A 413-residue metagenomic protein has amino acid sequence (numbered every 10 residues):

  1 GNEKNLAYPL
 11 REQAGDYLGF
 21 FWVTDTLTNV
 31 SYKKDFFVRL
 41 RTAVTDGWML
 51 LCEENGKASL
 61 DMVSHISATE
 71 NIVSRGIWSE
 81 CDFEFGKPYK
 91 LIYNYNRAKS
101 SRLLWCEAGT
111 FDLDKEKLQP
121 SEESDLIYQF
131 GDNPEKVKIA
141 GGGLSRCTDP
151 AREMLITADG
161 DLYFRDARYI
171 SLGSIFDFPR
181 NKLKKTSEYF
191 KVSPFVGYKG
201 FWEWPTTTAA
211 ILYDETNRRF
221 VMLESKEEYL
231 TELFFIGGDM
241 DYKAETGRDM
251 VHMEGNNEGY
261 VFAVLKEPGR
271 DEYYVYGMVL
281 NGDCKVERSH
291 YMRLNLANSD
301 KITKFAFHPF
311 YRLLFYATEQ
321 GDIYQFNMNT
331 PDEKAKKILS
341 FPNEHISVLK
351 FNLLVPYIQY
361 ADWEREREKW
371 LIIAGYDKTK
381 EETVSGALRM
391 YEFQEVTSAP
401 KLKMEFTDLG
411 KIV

Functional and structural regions predicted by a protein language model:
G1-V44: Beta-strand-enriched, solvent-exposed domains that form extended recognition/catalytic surfaces
F37-I66: An edge-strand/N-cap motif at the start of beta-rich repeat modules
W48, S100-L104, R312-F315, R367-I373: Acidic/hydrophobic-patterned starts of short beta strands in beta-sheet-rich repeat architectures
L60, L91-I92, M253, F305 (+3 more regions): Hydrophobic core register within WD40 beta-propeller blades
D61-G86: Short, flexible N-terminal segments of the mature chain
I72-C81, R97-F305, Y311-L314, F326 (+4 more regions): Preference for solvent-exposed, low-hydrophobicity sequence contexts
G86-N94, R102, G197-G200, I302 (+2 more regions): Signature of short aromatic-glycine-proline-rich micro-motifs recurring in repeat-based ectodomains
A361-E364, E368-V413: Blade-level signature of beta-propeller repeat domains, shared across WD40, Kelch, NHL, RCC1 and BNR/Asp-box propellers
